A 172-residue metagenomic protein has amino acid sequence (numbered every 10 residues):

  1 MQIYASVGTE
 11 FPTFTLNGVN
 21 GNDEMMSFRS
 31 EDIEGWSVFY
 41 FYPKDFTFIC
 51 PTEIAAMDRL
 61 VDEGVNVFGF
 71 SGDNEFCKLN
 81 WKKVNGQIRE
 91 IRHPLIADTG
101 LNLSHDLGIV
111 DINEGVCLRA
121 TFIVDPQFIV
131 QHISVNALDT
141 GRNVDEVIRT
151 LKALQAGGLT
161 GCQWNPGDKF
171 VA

Functional and structural regions predicted by a protein language model:
M1-A172: Chalcogenol-based redox active-site neighborhoods
